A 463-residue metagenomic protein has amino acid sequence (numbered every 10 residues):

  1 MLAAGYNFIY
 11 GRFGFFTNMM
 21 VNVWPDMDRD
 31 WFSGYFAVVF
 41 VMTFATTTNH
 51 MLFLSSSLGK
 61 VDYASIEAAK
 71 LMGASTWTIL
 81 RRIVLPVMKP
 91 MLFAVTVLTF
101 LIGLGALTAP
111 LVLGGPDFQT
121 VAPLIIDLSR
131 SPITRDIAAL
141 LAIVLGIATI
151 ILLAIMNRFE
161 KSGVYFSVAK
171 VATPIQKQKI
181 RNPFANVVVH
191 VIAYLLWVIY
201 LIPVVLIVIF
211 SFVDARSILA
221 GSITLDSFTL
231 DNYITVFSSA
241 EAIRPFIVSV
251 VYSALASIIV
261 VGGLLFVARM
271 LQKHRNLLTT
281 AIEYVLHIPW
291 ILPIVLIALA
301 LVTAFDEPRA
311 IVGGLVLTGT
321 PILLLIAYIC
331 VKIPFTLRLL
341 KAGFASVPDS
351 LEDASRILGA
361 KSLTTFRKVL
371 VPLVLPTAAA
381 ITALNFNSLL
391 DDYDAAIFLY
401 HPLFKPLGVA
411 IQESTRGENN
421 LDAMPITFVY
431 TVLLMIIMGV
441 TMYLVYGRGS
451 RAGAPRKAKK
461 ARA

Functional and structural regions predicted by a protein language model:
M1-F16, N22, D26-K70, S75-Y165: Transmembrane-helix bundle segments that line or gate the permeation/cavity pathway in multi-pass membrane proteins
M1-Y6, I66, L80, P90 (+3 more regions): Cytoplasmic-entry segments and transmembrane alpha-helices of multi-pass inner-membrane transporters
A3-T43, W77, L113-P116, T173-P174 (+6 more regions): Membrane-interfacial helix termini and adjacent extracytoplasmic/periplasmic loops of multi-pass transporters
S33, P110-I150, R181-N186, S211 (+4 more regions): Interhelical loop and adjacent transmembrane-helix boundary motif in polytopic membrane transport permeases
F40-Y63, A74-G105, V191-V204, I288 (+5 more regions): Transmembrane alpha-helices
T48, S55-I66, K70, W77 (+7 more regions): C-terminal transmembrane helix and the adjacent membrane-cytosol boundary/short C-terminal tail of inner/organellar
L145-I147, I151, I155-F159, A240-L271 (+1 more regions): Transmembrane alpha-helix signature in integral membrane proteins
G146-A154, K177-L206, R269, T280-L286 (+1 more regions): N-terminal signal-anchor/first transmembrane alpha helix
